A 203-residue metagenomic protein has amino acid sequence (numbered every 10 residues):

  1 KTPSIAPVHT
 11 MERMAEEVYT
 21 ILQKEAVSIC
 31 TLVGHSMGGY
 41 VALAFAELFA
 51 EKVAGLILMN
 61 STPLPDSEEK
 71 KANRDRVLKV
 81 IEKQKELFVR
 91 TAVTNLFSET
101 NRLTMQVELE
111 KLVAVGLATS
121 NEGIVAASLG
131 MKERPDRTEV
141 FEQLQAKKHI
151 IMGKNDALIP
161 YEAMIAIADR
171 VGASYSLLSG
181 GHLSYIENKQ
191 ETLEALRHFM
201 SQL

Functional and structural regions predicted by a protein language model:
K1-T2, L43, T62-E69, E99-T100 (+1 more regions): A short beta-to-alpha transition loop/helix N-cap that caps and shapes the active-site region
K1-V33, L48, E194: Active-site loop/oxyanion-hole signature of alpha/beta-hydrolase fold enzymes
E12, R90, L109-E110, Y161-I165: Short, surface-exposed alpha-helical segments at coil->helix boundaries
L22-S28, L144, F199, L203: Glycine-rich phosphate-binding loop signature in dinucleotide/nucleotide-binding domains
S28-S67: Conserved hydrolase catalytic core segment
P65-A72, K83-Q143: Conserved alpha/beta-hydrolase catalytic His-Asp/Glu region
Q145-I186: Conserved loop-alpha-helix segment in the C-terminal half of the alpha/beta-hydrolase fold that carries the catalytic
I186-M200: Post-His helix in hydrolase/transferase enzymes
